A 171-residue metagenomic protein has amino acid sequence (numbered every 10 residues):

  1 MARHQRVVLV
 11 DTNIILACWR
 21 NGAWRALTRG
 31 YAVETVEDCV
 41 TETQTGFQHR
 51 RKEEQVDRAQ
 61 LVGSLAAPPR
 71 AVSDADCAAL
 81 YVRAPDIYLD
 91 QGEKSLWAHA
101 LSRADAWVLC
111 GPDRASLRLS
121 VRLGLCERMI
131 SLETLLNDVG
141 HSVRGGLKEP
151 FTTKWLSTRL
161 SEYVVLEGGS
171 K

Functional and structural regions predicted by a protein language model:
A2-D105, R114-K171: Active-site-proximal, substrate-binding regions of enzyme catalytic domains and RNA-binding/basic surfaces
L109-C110: Conserved SAM-binding loop
